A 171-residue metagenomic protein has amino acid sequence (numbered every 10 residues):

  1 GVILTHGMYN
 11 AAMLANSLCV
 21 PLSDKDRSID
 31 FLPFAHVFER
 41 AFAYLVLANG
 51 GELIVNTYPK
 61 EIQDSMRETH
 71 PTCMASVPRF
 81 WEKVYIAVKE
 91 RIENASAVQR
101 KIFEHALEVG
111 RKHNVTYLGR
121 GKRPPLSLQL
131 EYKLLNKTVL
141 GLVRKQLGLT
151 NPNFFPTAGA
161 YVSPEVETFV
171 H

Functional and structural regions predicted by a protein language model:
G1-M13: Conserved AMP-binding A3 loop
G7, R79, A160-Y161: Alpha-helix/helix-capping structural signal
N10-R27, F34-K137, Q146, N151: Conserved AMP-binding/adenylation subdomain of ANL enzymes
P33, G159: Active-site glycine-centered loops adjacent to acidic/histidine catalytic or metal-binding residues that shape
K83, E165-V166: Phosphate- and divalent-cation-binding pockets in alpha/beta enzyme and binding domains that engage nucleotide-derived
F169: Segments forming glycine/polar-rich beta-alpha architectures that bind adenosine-containing cofactors
